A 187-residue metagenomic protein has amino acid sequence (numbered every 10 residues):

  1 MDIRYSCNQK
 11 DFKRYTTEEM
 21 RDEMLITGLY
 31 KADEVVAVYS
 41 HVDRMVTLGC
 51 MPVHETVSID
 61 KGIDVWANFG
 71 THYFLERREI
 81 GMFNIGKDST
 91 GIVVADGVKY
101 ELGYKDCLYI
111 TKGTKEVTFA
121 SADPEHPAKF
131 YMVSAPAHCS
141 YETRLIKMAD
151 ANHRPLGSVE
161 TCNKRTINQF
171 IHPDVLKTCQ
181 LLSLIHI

Functional and structural regions predicted by a protein language model:
M1-V65, F69-L75, E79-I80, I85: Hydrophobic, proline/glycine-rich low-complexity stretches
V46-L48, L108-I110, F130-V133: Short hydrophobic-aromatic micro-motifs
H54-T56, T90-V93, H138-Y141: Short, surface-exposed beta-strand/loop "edge" segments at domain boundaries and coil↔beta transitions
F83-D96: Short, solvent-exposed loop/edge-beta patches enriched in aromatic
G91-V93, I110, E116-D123: Short beta-strand His + acidic residue motifs that chelate non-heme Fe in jelly-roll/DSBH and cupin folds
D96-T111: Short acidic-glycine-tyrosine-enriched beta hairpin
A120-S183: Surface-exposed beta-loop interaction hotspot
I185-I187: Conserved small/polar residues in nucleotide/adenosyl-binding loops
